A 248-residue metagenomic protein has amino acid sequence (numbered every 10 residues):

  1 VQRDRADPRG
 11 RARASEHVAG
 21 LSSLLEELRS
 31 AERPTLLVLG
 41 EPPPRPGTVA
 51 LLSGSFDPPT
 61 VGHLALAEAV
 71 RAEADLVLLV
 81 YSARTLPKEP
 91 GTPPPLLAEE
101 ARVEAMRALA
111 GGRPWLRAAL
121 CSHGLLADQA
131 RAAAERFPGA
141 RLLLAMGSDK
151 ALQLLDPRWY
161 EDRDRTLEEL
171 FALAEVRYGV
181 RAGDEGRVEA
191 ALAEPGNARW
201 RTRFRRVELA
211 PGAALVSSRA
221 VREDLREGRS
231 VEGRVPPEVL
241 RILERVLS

Functional and structural regions predicted by a protein language model:
Q2-S248: Nucleotidyltransferase catalytic core that binds NTPs
